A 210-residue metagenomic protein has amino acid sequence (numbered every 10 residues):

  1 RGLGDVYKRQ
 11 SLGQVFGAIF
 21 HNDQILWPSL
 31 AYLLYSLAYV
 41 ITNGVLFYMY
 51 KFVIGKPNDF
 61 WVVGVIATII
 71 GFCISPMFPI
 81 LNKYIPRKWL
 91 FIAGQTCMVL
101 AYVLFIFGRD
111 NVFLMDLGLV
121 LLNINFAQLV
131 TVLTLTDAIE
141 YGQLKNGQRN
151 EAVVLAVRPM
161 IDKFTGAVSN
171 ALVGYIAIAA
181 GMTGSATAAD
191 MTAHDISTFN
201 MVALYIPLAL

Functional and structural regions predicted by a protein language model:
G2-Y7: Short, small-residue-biased leader/transition segments that mark boundaries at the very start of proteins
F20-V45: Pair of pore-lining "gating" transmembrane helices in MFS-fold secondary transporters
G44-D59: Short amphipathic helix-loop junctions that connect adjacent transmembrane helices in Major Facilitator Superfamily/SLC
I74-R87: Helix-to-loop junctions at the C-terminal end of transmembrane segments in multipass secondary transporters
W89-L104: Structural signature of the two symmetry-related core transmembrane helices
F113-Q128, T134: Hydrophobic core of transmembrane alpha-helices in multi-pass small-molecule transporters, especially MFS/SLC-type
Q148-A180: A late C-terminal transmembrane helix in Major Facilitator Superfamily
Y175-A209: A membrane-interface helix-boundary motif in multi-pass transporters
